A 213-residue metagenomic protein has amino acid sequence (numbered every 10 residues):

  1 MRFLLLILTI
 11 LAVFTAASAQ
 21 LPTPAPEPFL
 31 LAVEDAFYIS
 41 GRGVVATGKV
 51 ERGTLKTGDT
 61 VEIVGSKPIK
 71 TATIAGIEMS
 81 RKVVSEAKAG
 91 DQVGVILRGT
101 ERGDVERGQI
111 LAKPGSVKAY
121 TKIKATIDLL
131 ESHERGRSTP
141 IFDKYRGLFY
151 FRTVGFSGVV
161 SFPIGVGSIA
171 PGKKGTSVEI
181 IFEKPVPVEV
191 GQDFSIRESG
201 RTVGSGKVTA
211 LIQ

Functional and structural regions predicted by a protein language model:
L5-T15: Bacterial N-terminal signal peptides
A17-A19: Boundary at the C-terminal end of the N-terminal hydrophobic targeting segment
L21-T23: Canonical P-loop GTPase G-domain recognition
P26-Q213: C-terminal effector/interaction modules appended to NTPase cores
